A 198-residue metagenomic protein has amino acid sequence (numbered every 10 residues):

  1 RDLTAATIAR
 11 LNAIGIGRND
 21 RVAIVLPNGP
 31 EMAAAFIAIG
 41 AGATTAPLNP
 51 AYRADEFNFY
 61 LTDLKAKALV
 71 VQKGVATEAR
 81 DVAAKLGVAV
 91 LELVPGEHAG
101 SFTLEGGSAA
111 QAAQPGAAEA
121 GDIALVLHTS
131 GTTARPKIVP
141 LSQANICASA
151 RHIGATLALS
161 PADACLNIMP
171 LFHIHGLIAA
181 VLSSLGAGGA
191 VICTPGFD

Functional and structural regions predicted by a protein language model:
R1-A9, A120, V139-S160, I168 (+1 more regions): Conserved structural elements of the adenylate-forming
T7-Y52: Conserved AMP-binding/adenylate-forming
A13-I14, A41-A117: Structural core segment of the AMP-binding/adenylate-forming
I14, D20, D55, K67 (+4 more regions): Structural detector for helix-capping/boundary residues
L26-I37, A51-D55, I168-G186: Conserved coil-to-alpha-helix start sites within the AMP-binding
G40-A41, C147-A164, I174-D198: Conserved AMP-binding/adenylation subdomain of ANL enzymes
E97, A109-H128, A134-R135, Q143 (+1 more regions): Conserved pre-ATP/AMP-binding loop-to-beta segment of ANL
